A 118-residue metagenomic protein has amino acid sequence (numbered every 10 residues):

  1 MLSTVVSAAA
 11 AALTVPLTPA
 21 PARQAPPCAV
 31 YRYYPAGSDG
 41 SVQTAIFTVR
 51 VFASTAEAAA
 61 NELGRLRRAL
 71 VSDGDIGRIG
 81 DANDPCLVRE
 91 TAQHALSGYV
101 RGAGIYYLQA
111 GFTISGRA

Functional and structural regions predicted by a protein language model:
M1-A8, Y34-V42, D84-A118: Short, charged interaction patches at domain edges and termini
M1-D39, N61, D73-L87: Small/polar-rich, solvent-exposed N-terminal microdomains that initiate assembly or binding
Y31, V49-V51, F112-I114: Preference for bulky hydrophobic residues occupying beta-strand positions in well-ordered beta-sheet regions
A45-F47: Short amphipathic alpha-helical segments
V51-A58, A118: A generic structural motif
R65-L70: Bilobed periplasmic-binding protein/Venus flytrap-like ligand-binding cleft at the lobe interface of extracytoplasmic
